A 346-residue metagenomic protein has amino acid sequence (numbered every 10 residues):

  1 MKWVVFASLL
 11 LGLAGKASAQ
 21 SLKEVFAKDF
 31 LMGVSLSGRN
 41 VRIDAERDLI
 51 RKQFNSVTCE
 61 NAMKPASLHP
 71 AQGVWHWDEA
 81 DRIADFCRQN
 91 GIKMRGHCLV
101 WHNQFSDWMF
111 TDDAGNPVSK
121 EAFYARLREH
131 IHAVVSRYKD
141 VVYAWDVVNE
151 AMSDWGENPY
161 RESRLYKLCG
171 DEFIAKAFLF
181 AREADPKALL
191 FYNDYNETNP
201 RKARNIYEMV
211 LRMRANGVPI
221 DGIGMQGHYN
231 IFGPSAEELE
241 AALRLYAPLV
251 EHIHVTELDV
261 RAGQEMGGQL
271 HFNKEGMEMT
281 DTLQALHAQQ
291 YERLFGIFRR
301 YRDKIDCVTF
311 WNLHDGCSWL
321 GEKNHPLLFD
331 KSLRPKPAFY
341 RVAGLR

Functional and structural regions predicted by a protein language model:
M1-L22: Bacterial Sec-dependent N-terminal signal peptides
S18-C59, L68-P70, D85: N-terminal carbohydrate-binding accessory modules
E24-F30, S35-D44, E162-H271: Noncatalytic carbohydrate-binding groove/subsite architecture in carbohydrate-active enzymes
G38-Q53, Y124-V134, K202-M213, L239-A242 (+1 more regions): Short, acidic/polar
K52, S56-P70, E79-F191, Y195-T198 (+1 more regions): Substrate-binding cleft and catalytic face of glycoside hydrolase catalytic domains, especially the flexible beta-alpha
F54, V142, I220, V250 (+1 more regions): Core-facing hydrophobic residues within beta-strands of well-ordered domains
R95-V100, Y138, H228, F232 (+1 more regions): Aromatic/pi-system hotspot detector in well-structured domains
A133, R137, D146, E150-D171 (+5 more regions): Aromatic-rich peripheral "rim/lid" segments of glycoside hydrolase catalytic domains that contact and position glycan
